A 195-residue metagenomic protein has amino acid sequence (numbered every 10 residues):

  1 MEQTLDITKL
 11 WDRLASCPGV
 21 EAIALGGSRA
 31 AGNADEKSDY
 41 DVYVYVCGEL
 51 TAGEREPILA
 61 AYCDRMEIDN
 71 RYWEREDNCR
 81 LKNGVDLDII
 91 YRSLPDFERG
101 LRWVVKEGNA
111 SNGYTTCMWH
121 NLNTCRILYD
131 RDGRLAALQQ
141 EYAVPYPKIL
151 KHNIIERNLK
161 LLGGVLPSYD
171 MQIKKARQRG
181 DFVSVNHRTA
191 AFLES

Functional and structural regions predicted by a protein language model:
M1-E21, A31-K37, V44-N112: Metal-dependent nucleotidyltransferase catalytic core
T4, T8, T115-T116, T124 (+1 more regions): Residue-identity detector for threonine
L10, M171-Q172, R188: Short, hydrophobic/aromatic alpha-helical segments in well-folded domains
D64-R177: Conserved NTP/Mg2+-binding pocket subregion across the NTase superfamily
R188-S195: Small-residue-rich helix-loop
